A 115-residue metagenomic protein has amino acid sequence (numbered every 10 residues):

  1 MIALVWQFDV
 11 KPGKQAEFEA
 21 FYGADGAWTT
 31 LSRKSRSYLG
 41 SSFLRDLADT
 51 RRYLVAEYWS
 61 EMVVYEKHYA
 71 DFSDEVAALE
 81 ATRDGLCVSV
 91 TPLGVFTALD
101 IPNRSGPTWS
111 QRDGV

Functional and structural regions predicted by a protein language model:
I2, L39-R52, A77-V115: Glycine-rich beta-strand-turn "strand-cap" elements at beta-sheet edges
I2-D9: Active-site-flanking beta-strand signature of metal-NTP-handling nucleotidyl enzymes and homologous cyclase-like
W6, F18, S41: GIY-YIG nuclease signature motif recognition
D9-Y22: Short, surface-exposed ligand-recognition loops at beta-strand->loop->(often short) alpha-helix junctions that present
P12, D49-T50, S60-Y65: Short, charged/polar surface micro-motifs in flexible loops or helix N-caps
G23-G40, Y58-G94: An amphipathic, aromatic/His-enriched active-site/gating alpha helix that lines ligand/cofactor pockets
